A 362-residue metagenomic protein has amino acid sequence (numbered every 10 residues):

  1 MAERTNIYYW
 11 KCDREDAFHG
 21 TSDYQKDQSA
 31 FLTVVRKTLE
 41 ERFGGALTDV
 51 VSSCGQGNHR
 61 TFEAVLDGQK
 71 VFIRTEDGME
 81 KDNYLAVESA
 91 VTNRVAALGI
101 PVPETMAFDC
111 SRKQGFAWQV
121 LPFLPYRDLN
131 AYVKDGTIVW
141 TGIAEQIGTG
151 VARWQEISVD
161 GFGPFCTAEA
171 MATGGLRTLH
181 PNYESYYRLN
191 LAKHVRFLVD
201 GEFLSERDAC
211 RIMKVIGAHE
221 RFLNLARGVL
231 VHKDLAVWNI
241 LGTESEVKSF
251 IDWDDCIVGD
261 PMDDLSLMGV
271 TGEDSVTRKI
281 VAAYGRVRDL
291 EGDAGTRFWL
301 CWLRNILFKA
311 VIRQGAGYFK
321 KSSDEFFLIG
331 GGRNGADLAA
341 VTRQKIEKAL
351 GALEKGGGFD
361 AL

Functional and structural regions predicted by a protein language model:
A2-G44: Juxta-kinase regulatory segment immediately upstream of eukaryotic protein kinase catalytic domains
D27-A46, V139-E145, E156-K233, D289 (+2 more regions): An alpha-helical support segment within catalytic cores of ATP-dependent transferases
S29-T33, L85, S89, R278: Short, surface-exposed alpha-helical segments at coil->helix boundaries
V51-R177: ATP-binding pocket architecture of kinase catalytic cores
R60-V65, I73, A117, R211-D263: Active-site acidic catalytic loop and adjacent metal/ATP-binding pocket of ATP-dependent phosphoryl transfer enzymes
T61, I73, T92, T105 (+9 more regions): Generic structural signal for small/hydrophobic residues in well-ordered secondary structure, especially within
A90, T137-I138, M171, S249 (+2 more regions): Glycine-rich, phosphate-binding/catalytic loops in enzymes
T141, E145, N224-R227, L267-L362: Helix-rich C-terminal or lid/interface subdomains of diverse kinases
